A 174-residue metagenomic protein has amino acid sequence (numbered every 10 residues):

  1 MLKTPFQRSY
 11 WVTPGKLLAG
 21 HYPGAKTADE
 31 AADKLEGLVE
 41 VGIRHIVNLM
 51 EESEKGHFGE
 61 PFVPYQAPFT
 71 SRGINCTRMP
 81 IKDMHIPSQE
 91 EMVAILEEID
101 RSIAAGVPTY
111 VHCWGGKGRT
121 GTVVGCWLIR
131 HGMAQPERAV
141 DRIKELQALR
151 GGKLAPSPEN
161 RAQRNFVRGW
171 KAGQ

Functional and structural regions predicted by a protein language model:
M1-Y110, T122-Q174: Cys-dependent protein tyrosine phosphatase-like superfamily
C113: Short cysteine clusters
G116: Conserved G/P- and acidic residue-centered "switch" motifs that form tight phosphate/ATP-binding loops in soluble
R119: Conserved SAM/SAH-binding loop-helix junction of Class I S-adenosyl-L-methionine-dependent methyltransferases
